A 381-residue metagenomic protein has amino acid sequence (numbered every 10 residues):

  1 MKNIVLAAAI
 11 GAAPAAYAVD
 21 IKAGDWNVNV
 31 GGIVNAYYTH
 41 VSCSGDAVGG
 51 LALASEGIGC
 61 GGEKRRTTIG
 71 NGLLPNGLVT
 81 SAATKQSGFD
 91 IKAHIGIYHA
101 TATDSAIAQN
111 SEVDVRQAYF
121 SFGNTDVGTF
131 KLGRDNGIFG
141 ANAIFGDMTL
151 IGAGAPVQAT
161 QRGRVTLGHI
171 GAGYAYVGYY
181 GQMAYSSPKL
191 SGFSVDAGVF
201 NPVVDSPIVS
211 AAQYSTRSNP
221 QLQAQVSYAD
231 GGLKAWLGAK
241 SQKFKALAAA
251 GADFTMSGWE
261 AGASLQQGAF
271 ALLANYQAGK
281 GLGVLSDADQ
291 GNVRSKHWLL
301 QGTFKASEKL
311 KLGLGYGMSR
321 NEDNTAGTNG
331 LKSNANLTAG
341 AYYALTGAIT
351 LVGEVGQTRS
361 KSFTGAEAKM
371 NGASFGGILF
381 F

Functional and structural regions predicted by a protein language model:
M1-A18: Gram-negative bacterial Sec-dependent N-terminal signal peptides
D20-V41, A54, G62-V204, S218 (+1 more regions): Outer membrane beta-barrel
V28-A36, I91-I95, F130, F193-A197 (+9 more regions): Transmembrane beta-strands of outer-membrane beta-barrel proteins
A36-S42, Q86-G88, I97-T101, N136-I138 (+8 more regions): Transmembrane beta-strands of outer-membrane beta-barrel pores
R66-N76, V113-R116, V177-G181, S218-L222 (+4 more regions): Residues that define the transmembrane beta-barrel architecture of outer-membrane proteins
V79-S81, Y119-F122, A184-S186, Q225-S227 (+5 more regions): Outer-membrane beta-barrel architecture
R217, L222-A339, Y343-A344: Detector for outer-membrane/organellar transmembrane beta-barrel domains, recognizing the amphipathic beta-strand
Y343-L345, I349, K369-F381: Outer-membrane beta-barrel "beta-signal"
